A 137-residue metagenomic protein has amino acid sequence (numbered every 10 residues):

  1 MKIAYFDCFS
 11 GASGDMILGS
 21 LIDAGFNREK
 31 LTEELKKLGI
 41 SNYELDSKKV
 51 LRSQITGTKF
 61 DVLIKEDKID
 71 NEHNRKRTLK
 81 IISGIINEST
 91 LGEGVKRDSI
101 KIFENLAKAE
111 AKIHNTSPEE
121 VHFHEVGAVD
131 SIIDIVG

Functional and structural regions predicted by a protein language model:
M1-A4: Extreme N-terminal starter segment of soluble prokaryotic enzymes
F6-I17, F123-G137: Conserved phosphate/anionic-ligand binding catalytic regions in large, soluble enzymes, centered on
A12-S13, T78, S117: Alpha-helix initiation/capping motif
D23-H114: Glycine-rich nucleotide/cofactor/substrate-binding loop typically near the N-terminus or early in the first domain
V50, V62, V95, V121 (+2 more regions): Extended aliphatic helical segments
N105-A111, N115-E125, V129: Alpha-helical transmembrane cores and adjacent cytosolic helix/loop segments of polytopic membrane transporters
